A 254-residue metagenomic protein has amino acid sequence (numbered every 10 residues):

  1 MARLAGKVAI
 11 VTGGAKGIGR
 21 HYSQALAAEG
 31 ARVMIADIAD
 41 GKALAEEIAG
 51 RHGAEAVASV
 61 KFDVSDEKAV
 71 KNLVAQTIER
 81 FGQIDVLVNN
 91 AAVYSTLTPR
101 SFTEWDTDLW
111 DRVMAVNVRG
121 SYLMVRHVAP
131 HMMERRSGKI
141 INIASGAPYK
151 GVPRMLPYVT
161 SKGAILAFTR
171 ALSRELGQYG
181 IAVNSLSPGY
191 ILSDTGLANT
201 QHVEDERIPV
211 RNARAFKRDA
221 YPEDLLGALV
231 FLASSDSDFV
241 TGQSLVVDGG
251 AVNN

Functional and structural regions predicted by a protein language model:
A2-M34: Canonical Rossmann dinucleotide-binding motif of NAD(H)/NADP(H)-dependent dehydrogenases/reductases, specifically
E47-I48, Q178, S185, Y190-R214 (+1 more regions): A glycine/serine/threonine-rich, flexible loop-to-helix segment that serves as the NAD(P) cofactor-binding "lid"
V70, T98-D111, V210: Substrate-binding pocket helix/loop in short-chain dehydrogenase/reductase
Y94, T98-P99, K150, V230 (+1 more regions): Short C-terminal tail/terminal secondary-structure segment of NAD(P)H-dependent dehydrogenase/reductase domains
V125, S161, T169: Active-site helix of classical SDR
P130, R174-Q178, D238: Alpha-helical segment proximal to the catalytic Tyr-Lys
S145: Residue(s) in the substrate-gating loop at a strand-loop-helix junction that position the organic substrate next
